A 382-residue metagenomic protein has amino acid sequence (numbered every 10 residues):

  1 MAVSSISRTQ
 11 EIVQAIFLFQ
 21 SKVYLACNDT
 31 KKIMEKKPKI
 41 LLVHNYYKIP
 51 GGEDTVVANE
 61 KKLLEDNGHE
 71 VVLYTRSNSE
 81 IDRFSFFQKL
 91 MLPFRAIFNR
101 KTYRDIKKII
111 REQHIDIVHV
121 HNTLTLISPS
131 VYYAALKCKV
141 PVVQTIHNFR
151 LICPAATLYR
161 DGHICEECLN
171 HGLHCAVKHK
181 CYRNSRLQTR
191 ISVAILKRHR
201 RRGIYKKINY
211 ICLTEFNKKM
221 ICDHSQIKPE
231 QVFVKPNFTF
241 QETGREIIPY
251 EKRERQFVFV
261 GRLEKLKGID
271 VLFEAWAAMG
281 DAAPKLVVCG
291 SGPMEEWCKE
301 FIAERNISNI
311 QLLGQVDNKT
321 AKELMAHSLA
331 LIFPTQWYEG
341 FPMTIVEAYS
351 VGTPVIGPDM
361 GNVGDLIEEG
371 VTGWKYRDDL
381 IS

Functional and structural regions predicted by a protein language model:
I110, Q315-V316, E323-S328: Short alpha-helical donor nucleotide-sugar binding micro-motif in glycosyltransferases
L151, N170-R245, L312: Donor nucleotide-sugar binding/catalytic pocket of nucleotide-sugar-dependent glycosyltransferases
P249-K267, F273-W276, V287: Conserved donor-binding/catalytic core segment of Leloir-type glycosyltransferases
K299-K319: Nucleotide-activated donor-binding/catalytic signature segment of Leloir-type glycosyltransferases, i.e., the conserved
K322, I345-S350, G364-D365, V371: Short alpha-helical segment that forms part of, or immediately flanks, the ligand-binding pocket in carbohydrate-active
A326-G340, T353: Acidic donor-binding loop of glycosyltransferase active sites
Q336, T353, G357-G364, D378-D379: Short glycine-rich donor-binding/catalytic loop of glycosyltransferases that coordinates the nucleotide-sugar
G364-S382: Change "using UDP/GDP/dTDP sugars" to "using nucleotide sugars
